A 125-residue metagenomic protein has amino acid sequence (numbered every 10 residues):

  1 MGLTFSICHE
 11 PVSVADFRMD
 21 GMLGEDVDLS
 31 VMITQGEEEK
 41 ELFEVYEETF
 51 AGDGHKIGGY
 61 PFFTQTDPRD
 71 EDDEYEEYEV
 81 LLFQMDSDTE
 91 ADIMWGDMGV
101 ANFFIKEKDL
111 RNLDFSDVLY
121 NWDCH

Functional and structural regions predicted by a protein language model:
M1-H125: Preference for intrinsically disordered or flexible, low-complexity segments and adjacent hinge/connector residues
